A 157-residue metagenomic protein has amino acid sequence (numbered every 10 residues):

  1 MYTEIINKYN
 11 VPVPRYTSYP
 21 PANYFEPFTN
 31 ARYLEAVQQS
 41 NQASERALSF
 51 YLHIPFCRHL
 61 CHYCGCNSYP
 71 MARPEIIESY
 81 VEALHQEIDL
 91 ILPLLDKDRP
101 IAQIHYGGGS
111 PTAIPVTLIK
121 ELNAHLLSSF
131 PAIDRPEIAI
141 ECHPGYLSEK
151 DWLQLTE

Functional and structural regions predicted by a protein language model:
M1-L48: Flexible, acidic/Gly-rich N-terminal and inter-domain linker regions that tether and position cofactor-handling modules
Q42-S44, D98, A132: Short, flexible hinge/linker loops that cap or flank conserved catalytic cores
R46-V81: Canonical Radical SAM [4Fe-4S] cluster-binding loop centered on the CxxxCxxC motif and its immediate flanking residues
C57, C64, L84, Y106 (+2 more regions): Conserved, mostly hydrophobic/aromatic
E75-H85, H143-K150: Glycine-rich anion/phosphate-binding loops
L84-L94: A short, N-terminal amphipathic alpha-helix
L95-S129, I138, H143-L153: Conserved glycine-rich "GG(E/T)P / GGGxP" loop and the immediately following alpha-helix in the radical SAM core
